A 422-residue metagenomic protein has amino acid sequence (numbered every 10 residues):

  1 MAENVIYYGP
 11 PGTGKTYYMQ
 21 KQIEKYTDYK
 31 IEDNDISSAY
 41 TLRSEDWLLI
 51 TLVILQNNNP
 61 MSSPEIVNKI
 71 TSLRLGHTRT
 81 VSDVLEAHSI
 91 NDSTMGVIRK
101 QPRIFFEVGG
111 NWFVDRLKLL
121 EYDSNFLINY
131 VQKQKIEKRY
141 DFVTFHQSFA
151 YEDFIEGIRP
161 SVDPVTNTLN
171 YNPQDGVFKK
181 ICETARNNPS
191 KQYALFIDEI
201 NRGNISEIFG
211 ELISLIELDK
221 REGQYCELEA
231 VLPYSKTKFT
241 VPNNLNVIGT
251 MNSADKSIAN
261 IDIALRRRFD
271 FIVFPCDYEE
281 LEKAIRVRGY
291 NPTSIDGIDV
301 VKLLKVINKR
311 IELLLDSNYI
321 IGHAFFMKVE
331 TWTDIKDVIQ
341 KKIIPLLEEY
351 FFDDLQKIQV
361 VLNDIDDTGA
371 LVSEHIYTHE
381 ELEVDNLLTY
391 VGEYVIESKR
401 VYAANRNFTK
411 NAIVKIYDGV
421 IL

Functional and structural regions predicted by a protein language model:
M1-L422: C-terminal regulatory/interaction module of P-loop NTP-utilizing enzymes
